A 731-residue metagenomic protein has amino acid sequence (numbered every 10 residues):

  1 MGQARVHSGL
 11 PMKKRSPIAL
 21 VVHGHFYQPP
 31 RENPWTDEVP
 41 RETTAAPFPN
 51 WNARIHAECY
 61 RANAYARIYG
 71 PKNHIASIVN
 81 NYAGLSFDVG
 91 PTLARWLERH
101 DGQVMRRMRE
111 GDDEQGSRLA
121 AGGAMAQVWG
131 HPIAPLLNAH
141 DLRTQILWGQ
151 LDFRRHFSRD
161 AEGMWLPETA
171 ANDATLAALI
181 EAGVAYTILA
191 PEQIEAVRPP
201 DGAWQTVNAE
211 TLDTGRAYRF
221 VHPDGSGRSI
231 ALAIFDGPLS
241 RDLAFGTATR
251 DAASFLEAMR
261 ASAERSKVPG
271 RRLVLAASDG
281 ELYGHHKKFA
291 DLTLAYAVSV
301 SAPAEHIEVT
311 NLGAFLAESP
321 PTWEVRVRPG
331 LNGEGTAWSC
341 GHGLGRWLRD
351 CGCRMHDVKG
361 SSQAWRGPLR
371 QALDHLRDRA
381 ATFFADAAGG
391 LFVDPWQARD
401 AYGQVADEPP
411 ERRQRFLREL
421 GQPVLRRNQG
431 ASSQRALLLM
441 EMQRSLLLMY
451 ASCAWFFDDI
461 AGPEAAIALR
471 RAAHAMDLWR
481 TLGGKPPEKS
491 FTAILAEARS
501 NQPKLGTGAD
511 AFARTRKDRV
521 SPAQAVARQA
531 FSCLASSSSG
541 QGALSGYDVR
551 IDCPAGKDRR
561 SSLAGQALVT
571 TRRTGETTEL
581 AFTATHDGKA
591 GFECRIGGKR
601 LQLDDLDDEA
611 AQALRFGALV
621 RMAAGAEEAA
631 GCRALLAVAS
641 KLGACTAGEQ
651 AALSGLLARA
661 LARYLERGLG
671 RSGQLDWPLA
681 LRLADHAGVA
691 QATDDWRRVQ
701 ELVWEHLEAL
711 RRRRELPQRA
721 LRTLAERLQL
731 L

Functional and structural regions predicted by a protein language model:
M1-P11, G149, R154: N-terminal amphipathic/basic-hydrophobic helices that include classical n-h-c signal peptides and signal-anchor
K13-P71, S77, P91-T92, T206-F531 (+2 more regions): Active-site and substrate-binding clefts of carbohydrate-active enzymes
A19-G24, Q28-H140, T144-Q145, S158 (+3 more regions): Short, well-structured secondary-structure segments
R106-R118, G122-G123, L147, R159 (+3 more regions): Acidic, His- and aromatic-enriched active-site or binding-groove loops in soluble protein domains that engage sugars
L137, E195-W204, D242-L243, P321: Short, charged, surface-exposed secondary-structure boundary motifs
E168-T175, I194-R198, A317-P320: Beta-rich nucleic-acid/ligand-interaction surfaces
R413-Q414, L420, F456, E464-I467 (+1 more regions): Long, compositionally biased intrinsically disordered regions
L635, L642-L731: Extended alpha-helical scaffold segments
